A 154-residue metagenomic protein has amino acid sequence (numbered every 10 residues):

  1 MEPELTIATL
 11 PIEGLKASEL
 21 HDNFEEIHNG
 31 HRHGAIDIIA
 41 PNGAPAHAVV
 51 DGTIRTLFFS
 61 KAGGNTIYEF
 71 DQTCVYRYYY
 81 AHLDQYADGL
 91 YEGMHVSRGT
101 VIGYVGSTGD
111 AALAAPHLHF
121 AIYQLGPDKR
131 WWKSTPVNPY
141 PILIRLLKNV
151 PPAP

Functional and structural regions predicted by a protein language model:
M1-N65, R98, S107, V137-P154: Surface-exposed, glycine-biased beta-strand/turn segments
H28-D37, E69, Y76-Y79, I122 (+1 more regions): Small beta-barrel nucleic-acid-binding modules, principally OB-folds
P41, D88, D128: Generic anion/oxyanion-binding catalytic loop in active/binding sites
A44, S60, C74-V75, G126-D128: Short, charged/polar surface micro-motifs in flexible loops or helix N-caps
V49-E92, A111, A115-H119: Zn2+-dependent peptidoglycan hydrolase active-site motif and core
Y68, M94-A153: Conserved, short, structured surface segments that act as functional micro-motifs
